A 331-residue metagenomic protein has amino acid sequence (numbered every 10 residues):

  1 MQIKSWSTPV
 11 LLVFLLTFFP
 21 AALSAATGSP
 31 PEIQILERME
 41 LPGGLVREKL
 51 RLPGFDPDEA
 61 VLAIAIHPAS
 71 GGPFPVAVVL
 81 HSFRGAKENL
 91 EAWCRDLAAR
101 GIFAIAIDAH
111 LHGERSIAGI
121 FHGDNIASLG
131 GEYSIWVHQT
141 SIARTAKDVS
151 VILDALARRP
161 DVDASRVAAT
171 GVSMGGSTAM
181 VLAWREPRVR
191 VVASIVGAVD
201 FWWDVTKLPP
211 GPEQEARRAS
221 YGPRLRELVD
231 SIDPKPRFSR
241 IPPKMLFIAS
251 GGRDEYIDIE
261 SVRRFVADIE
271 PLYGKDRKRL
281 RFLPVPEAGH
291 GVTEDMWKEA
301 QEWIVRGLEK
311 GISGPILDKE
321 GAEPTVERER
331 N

Functional and structural regions predicted by a protein language model:
G28-G71: N-terminal cap/lid segment of alpha/beta-hydrolase-fold proteins
L62-A63, P73-S82: Short beta-strand element of the alpha/beta-hydrolase
E88-D96, A106-K147, D204-K207: Cap/lid segment of the alpha/beta-hydrolase catalytic domain
S141, S173-G176: Active-site loop->helix "elbow" adjoining a glycine-rich segment at hydrolase catalytic centers
D161-S173: Alpha/beta-hydrolase fold nucleophile elbow
G176-P223: Hydrolase active-site cap/lid region
W203-A267: The feature captures the conserved acid-bearing segment of alpha/beta-hydrolase catalytic domains
R263-R328: C-terminal catalytic histidine-bearing segment of alpha/beta-hydrolase fold enzymes
